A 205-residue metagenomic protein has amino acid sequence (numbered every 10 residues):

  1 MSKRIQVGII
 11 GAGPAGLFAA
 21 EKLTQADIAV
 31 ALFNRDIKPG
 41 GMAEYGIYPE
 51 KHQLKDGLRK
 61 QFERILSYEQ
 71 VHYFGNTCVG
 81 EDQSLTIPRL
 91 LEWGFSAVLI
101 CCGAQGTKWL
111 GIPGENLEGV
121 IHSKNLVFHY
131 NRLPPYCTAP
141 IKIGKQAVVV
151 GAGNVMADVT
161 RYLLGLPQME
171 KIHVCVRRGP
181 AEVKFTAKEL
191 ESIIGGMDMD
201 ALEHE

Functional and structural regions predicted by a protein language model:
S2-G13, K142-V150: Beta1/beta-strand and adjacent pyrophosphate-binding region of the FAD-binding site in flavoprotein oxidoreductases
I5-I28, A157-L163: N-terminal Rossmann-like FAD-binding beta1-loop-alpha1 element of flavoenzymes
Q6, A29-A31, Q146, E170-K171: Residues at the starts of beta-strands that form the adenosine-phosphate
A15, K38, Q105, V155 (+1 more regions): Conserved Rossmann-like nucleotide-cofactor binding loop
R35, A157-E205: Dinucleotide-binding/catalytic capping subdomain of oxidoreductase cores
Y45-Y73, I121-S123, A187-E205: N-terminal glycine-rich dinucleotide-binding loop that anchors FAD/FMN and/or NAD(P) in oxidoreductases
F62-P113: Feature captures the FAD/FMN-dependent oxidoreductase FAD-binding
T107-P167, R178: Glycine-rich dinucleotide-binding loop and its adjacent helix/turn
